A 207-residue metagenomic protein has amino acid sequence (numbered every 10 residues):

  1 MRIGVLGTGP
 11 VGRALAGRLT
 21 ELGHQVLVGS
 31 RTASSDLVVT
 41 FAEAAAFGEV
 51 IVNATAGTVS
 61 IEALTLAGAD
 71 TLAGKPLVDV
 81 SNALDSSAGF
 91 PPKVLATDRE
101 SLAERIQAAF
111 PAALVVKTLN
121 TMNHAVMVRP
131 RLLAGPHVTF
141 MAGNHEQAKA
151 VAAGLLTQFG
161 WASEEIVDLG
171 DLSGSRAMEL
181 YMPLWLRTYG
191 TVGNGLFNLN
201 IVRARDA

Functional and structural regions predicted by a protein language model:
M1-T40: NAD(P)+-binding Rossmann beta1-loop-alpha1 motif at the extreme N-terminus of oxidoreductases
A14, R18, A109, L155: Rossmann-fold NAD(P)-dependent oxidoreductase module
S35, F41-P76, S81-F90: Rossmann-like NAD(P)-binding element
V59, N82, N120-N123, H145 (+1 more regions): Glycine-rich beta-alpha junction loops
P91-R99, R129-Q147: Short beta-strand and adjoining strand-loop segment in the mid-core of the Rossmann-like NAD(P)-dependent dehydrogenase
T97-T121, V128-R129, Q147, V151: Short, glycine-/small-residue-rich phosphate/pyrophosphate-handling segment
H137-A207: Active-site-lining helix/loop region of Rossmann-like oxidoreductase modules
